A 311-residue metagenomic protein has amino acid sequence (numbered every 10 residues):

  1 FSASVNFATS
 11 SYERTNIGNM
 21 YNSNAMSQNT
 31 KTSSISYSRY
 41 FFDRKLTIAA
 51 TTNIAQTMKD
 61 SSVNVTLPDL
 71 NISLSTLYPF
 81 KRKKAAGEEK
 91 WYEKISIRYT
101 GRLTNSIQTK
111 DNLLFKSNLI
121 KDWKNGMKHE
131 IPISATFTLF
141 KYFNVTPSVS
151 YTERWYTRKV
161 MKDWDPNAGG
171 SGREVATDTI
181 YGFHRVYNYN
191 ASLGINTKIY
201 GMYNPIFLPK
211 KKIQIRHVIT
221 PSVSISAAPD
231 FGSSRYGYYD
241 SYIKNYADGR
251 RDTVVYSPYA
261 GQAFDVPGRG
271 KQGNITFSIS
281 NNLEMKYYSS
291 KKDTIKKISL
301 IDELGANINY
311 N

Functional and structural regions predicted by a protein language model:
F1-N311: Outer-membrane beta-barrel proteins and related beta-barrel translocases across Gram-negative bacteria
